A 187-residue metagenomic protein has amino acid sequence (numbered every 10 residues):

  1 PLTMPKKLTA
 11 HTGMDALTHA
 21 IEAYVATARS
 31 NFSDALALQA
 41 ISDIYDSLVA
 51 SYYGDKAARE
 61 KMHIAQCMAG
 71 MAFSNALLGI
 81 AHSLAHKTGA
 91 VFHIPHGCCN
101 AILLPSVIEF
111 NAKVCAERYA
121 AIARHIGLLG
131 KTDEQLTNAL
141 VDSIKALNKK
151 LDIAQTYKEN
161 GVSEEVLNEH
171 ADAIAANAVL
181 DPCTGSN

Functional and structural regions predicted by a protein language model:
P1-R29, R118-A121, H125, L151: A glycine/threonine-rich phosphate-anchoring loop and its flanking beta-alpha core in nucleotide/phosphate-binding
T3, N31, N75, G89 (+4 more regions): Residue-level signal for pocket-adjacent positions within structured domains
L17, L104, Y157: Residue-level signal for inorganic ion chemistry
A23-S143: Active-site segments that bind and position negatively charged phosphate/pyrophosphate groups
A123, L129-N187: C-terminal charged capping/lid subdomain of soluble metabolic enzymes
